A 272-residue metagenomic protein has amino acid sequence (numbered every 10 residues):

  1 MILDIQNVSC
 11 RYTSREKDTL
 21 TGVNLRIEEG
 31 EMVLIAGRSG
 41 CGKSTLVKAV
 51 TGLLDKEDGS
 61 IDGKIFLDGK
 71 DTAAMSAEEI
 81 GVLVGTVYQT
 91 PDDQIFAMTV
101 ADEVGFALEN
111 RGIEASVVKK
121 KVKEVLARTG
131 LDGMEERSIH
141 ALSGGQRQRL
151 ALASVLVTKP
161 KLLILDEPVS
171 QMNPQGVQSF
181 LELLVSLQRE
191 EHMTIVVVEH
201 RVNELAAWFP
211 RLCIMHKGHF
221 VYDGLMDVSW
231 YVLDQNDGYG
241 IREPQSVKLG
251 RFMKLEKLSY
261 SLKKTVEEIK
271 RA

Functional and structural regions predicted by a protein language model:
G59-K70: Conserved ABC transporter NBD signature motif
S116-M134: Conserved ABC ATPase "signature" region
S138-L142, Q146: Conserved ABC ATPase signature
K159: Conserved catalytic motifs of ABC-family nucleotide-binding domains
L163-D166: Catalytic Walker B motif of ABC-type/P-loop ATPase nucleotide-binding domains
E199-H200: H-loop/switch region of ABC-family ATPase nucleotide-binding domains
H219-S246: Conserved beta-strand-loop-alpha-helix hinge in the C-terminal portion of ABC ATPase nucleotide-binding domains
